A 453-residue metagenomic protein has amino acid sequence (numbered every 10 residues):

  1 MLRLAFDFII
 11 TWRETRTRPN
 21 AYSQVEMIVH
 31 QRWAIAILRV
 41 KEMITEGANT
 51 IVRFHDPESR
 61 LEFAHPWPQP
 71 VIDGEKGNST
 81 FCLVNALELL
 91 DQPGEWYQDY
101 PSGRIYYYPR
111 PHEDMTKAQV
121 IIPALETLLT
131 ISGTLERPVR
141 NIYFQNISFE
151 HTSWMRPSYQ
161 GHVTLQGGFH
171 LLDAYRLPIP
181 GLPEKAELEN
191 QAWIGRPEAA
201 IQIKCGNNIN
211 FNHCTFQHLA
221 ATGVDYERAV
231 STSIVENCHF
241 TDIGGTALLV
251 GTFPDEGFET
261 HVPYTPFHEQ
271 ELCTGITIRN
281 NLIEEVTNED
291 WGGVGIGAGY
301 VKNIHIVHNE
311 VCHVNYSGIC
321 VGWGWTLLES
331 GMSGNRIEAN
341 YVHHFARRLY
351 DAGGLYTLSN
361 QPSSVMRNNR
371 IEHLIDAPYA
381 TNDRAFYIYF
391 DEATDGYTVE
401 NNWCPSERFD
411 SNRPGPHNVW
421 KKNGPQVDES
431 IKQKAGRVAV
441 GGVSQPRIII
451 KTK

Functional and structural regions predicted by a protein language model:
M1-C205, N210, E256-F267: Extracellular polysaccharide-degrading/modifying enzymes targeting complex plant/algal/animal polysaccharides
I35, E126, E198, V230 (+4 more regions): Short coil/loop residues immediately preceding or within conserved phosphate-binding loops of NTP-utilizing enzyme
E126, S153-Y159, E198, A220-Y226 (+10 more regions): Short glycine/acidic-rich loop motifs that flank beta-strands on beta-rich extracellular proteins
R140-H151, E187, N207-H218, V230-G245 (+6 more regions): Right-handed parallel beta-helix
M155, Y379-K453: Extracellular beta-rich repeat passengers
F253, G322-G324, N360, A393: Active-site beta-loop-alpha junctions enriched in small/polar residues
